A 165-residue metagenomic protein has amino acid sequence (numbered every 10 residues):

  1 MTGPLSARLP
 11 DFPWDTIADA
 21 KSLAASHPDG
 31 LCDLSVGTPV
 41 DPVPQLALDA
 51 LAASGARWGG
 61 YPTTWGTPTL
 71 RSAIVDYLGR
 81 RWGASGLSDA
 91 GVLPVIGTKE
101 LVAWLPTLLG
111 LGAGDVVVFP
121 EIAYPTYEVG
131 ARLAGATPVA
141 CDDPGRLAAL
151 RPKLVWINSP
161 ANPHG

Functional and structural regions predicted by a protein language model:
T2-G97: N-terminal small-domain helix-loop-helix segment of the aminotransferase-like
W58-G165: Conserved core of the PLP fold type I
